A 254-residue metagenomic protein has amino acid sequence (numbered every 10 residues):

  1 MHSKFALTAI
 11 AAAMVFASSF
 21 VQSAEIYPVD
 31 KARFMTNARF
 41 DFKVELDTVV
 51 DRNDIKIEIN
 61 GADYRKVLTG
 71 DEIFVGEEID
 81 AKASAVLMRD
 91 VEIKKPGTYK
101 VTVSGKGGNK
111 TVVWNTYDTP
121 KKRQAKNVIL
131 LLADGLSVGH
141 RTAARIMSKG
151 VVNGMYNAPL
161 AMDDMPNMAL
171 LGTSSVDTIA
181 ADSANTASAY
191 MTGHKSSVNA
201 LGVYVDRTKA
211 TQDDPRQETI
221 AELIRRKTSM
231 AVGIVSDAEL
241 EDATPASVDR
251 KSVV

Functional and structural regions predicted by a protein language model:
M1-Q22: Gram-negative bacterial Sec-dependent N-terminal signal peptides
A24-V254: N-terminal catalytic scaffold of extracellular/periplasmic and nuclease hydrolases that process anionic headgroups
